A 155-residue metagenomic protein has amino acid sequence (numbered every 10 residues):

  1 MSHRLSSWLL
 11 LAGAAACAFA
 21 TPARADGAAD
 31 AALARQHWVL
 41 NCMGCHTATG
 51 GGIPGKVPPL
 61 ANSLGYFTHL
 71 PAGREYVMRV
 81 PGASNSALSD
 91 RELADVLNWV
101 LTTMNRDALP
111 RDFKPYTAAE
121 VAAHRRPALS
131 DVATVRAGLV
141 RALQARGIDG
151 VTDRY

Functional and structural regions predicted by a protein language model:
M1-S7: N-terminal secretory signal peptides that target proteins for export/translocation
W8-A18: Bacterial N-terminal signal peptides
F19-H37, I53: Electrostatic cytochrome c docking/interface patches
W38-A48, V96: The canonical Cys-X-X-Cys-His
H46-G51, L101-T102: Detector for the c-type heme attachment site
G51-S86: Gly/Gly-Pro-rich "capping" loops immediately C-terminal to redox-active cysteine motifs in periplasmic/lumenal
A87-L97: Mature extracytoplasmic domains of secretory-pathway proteins
R91, T102-Y155: Flexible coil segments in periplasmic/lumen-exposed cytochrome c-class electron-transfer proteins
